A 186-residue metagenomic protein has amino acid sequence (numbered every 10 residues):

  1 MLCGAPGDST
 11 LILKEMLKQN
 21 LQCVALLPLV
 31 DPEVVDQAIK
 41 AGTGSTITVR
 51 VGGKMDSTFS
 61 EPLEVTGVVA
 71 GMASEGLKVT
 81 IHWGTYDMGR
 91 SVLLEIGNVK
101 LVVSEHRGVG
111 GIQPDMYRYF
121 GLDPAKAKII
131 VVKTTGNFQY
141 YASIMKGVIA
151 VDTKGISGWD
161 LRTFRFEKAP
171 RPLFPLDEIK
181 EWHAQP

Functional and structural regions predicted by a protein language model:
M1-G97, V102-S104: Hard-cation-handling environments
G76-P186: Extended hydrophobic packing segments that form well-structured cores
